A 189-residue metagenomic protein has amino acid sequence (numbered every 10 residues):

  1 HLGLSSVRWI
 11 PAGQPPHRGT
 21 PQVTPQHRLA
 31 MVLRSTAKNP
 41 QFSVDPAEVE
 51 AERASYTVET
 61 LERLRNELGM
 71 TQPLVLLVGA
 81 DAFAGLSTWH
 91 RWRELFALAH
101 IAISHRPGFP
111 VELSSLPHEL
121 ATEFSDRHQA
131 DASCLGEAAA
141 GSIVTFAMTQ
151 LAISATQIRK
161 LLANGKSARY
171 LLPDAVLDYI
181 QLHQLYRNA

Functional and structural regions predicted by a protein language model:
H1-A189: Nucleotidyltransferase catalytic core that binds NTPs
